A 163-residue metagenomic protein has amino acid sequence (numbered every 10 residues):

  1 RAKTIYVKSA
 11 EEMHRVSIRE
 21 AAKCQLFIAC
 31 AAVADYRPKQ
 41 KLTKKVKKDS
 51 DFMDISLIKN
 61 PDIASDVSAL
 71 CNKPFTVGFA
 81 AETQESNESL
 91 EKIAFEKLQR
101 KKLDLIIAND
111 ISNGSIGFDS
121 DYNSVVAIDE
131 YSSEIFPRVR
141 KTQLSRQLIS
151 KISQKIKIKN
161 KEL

Functional and structural regions predicted by a protein language model:
R1-L163: A cross-family phosphate/adenosyl-ligand binding-site feature
